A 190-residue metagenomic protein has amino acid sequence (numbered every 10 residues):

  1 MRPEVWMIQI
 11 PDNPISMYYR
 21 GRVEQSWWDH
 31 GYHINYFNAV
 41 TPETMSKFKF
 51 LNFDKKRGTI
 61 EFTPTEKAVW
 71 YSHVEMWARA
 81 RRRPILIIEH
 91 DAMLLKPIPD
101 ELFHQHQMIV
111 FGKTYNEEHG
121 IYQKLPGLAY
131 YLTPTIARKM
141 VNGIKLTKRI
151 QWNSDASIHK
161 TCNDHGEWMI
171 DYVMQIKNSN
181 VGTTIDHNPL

Functional and structural regions predicted by a protein language model:
M1-L190: An acidic/histidine-cluster motif and surrounding catalytic segment that typifies divalent-metal-assisted enzyme active
